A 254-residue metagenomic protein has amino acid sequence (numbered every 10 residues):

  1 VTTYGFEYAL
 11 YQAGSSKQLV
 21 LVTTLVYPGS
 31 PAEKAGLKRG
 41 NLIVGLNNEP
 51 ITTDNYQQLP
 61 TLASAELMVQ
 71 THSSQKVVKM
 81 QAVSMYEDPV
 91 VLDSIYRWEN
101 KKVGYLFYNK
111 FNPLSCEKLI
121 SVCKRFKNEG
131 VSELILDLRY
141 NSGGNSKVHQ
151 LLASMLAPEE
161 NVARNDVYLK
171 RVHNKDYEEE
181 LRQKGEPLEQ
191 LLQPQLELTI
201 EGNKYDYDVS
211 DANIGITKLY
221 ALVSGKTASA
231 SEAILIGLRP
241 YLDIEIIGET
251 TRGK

Functional and structural regions predicted by a protein language model:
T2-T52, P113-K118: PDZ/PDZ-like domain segments forming the peptide/carboxylate-binding groove, activating on the N-terminal beta-strands
F6, A32, G40, L67 (+3 more regions): Terminal peptide-recognition signature
Q12-A13, G29-P31, I43, E49-I51 (+8 more regions): Solvent-exposed loop/turn segments at secondary-structure junctions within structured extracellular/periplasmic domains
V20, C116-C123, H149-A153, L219 (+1 more regions): Extracytoplasmic/secreted envelope proteins and their assembly/folding machinery, especially bacterial periplasmic
R39-N41, S73-V77, K101-G104, E129-L134 (+3 more regions): Loop/turn elements at helix/coil->beta-strand transitions in domains of secreted/extracellular proteins
I43-N47, L106, R125-G144, L222: Short acidic catalytic loops
N47-V131: C-terminal, low-ordered peptide segments at domain boundaries
S146-K218: Gly/Ser/Thr-rich loop/hinge elements
